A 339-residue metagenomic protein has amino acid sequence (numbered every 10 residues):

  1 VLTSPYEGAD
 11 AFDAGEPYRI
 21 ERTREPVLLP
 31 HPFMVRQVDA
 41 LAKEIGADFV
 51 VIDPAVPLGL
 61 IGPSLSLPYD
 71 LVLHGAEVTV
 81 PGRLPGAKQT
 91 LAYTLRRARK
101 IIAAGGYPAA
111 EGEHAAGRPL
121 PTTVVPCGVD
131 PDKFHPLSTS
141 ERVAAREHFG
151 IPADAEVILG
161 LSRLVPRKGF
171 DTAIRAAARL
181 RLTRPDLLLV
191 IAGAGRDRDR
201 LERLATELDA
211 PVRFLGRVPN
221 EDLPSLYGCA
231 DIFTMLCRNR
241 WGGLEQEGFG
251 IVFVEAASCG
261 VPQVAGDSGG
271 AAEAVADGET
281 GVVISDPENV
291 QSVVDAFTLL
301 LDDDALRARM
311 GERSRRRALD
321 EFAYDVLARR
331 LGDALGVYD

Functional and structural regions predicted by a protein language model:
V1-L29, P108: N-terminal strand-loop element at the rim of the active site of nucleotide-sugar-dependent glycosyltransferases
I52-L58: Short His-centered aromatic/hydrophobic patch
R97-V124, V129-P136: A short, active-site helix/loop in glycosyltransferases that binds the activated sugar's phosphate group
R99, G228-Q246, V261: Acidic donor-binding loop of glycosyltransferase active sites
I102, P152-K168, I174-A178: Conserved donor-binding/catalytic core segment of Leloir-type glycosyltransferases
H135-I151: A short helix/loop element that forms part of the nucleotide-sugar donor recognition site in Leloir-type
D199, A272-T298, A305-R309: Change "using UDP/GDP/dTDP sugars" to "using nucleotide sugars
D199-P224, I232: Nucleotide-activated donor-binding/catalytic signature segment of Leloir-type glycosyltransferases, i.e., the conserved
